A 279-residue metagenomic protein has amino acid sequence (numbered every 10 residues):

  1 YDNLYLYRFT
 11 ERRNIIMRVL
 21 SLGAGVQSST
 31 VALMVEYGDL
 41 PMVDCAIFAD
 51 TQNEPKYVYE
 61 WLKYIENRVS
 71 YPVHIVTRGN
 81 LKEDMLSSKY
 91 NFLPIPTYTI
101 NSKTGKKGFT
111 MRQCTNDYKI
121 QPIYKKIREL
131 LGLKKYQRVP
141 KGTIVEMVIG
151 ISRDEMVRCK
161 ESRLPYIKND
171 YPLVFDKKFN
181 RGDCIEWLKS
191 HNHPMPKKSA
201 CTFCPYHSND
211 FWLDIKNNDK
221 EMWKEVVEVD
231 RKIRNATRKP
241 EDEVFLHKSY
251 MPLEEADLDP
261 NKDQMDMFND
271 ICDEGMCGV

Functional and structural regions predicted by a protein language model:
D2-V279: Nucleotide-activated chemistry modules centered on ATP-dependent adenylation/adenylyltransferase
